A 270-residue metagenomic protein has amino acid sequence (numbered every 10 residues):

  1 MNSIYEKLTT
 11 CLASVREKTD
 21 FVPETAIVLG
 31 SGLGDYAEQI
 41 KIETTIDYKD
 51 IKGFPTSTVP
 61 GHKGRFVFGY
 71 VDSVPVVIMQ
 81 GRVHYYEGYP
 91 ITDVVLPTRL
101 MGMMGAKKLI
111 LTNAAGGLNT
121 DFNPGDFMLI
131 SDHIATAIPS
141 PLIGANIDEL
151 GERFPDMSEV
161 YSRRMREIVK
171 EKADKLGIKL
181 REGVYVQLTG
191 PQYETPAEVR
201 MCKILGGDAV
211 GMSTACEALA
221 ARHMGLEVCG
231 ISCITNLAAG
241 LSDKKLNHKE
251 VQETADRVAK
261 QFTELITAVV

Functional and structural regions predicted by a protein language model:
M1-M157: Metabolite-binding pocket within alpha/beta catalytic cores that recognizes anionic/polar moieties
S14, K18, R164, I168-I178 (+1 more regions): Generic non-transmembrane alpha-helical segments
G102-G105, K203, R222: Non-catalytic positions within long, well-ordered alpha-helices that form the structural scaffold/packing of enzyme
K107-K108, D208, E227: Short acidic/polar active-site loop segments enriched in Thr and Asp
K172-D208, I266: Active-site/ligand-binding-proximal alpha/beta "capping" segment
M212-E250: Zn-dependent metallopeptidase/amidohydrolase metal-coordination segment
A239-V270: His/Asp/Glu-rich mid-to-C-terminal helical/loop segments that flank catalytic regions of hydrolases
